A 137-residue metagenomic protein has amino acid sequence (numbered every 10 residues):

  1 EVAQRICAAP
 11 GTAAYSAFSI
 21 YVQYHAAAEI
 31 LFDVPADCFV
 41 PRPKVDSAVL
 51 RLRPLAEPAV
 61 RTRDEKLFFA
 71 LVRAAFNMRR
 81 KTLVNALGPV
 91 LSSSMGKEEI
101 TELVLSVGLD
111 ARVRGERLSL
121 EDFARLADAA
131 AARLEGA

Functional and structural regions predicted by a protein language model:
E1-G115, R125-A137: Class I S-adenosyl-L-methionine
